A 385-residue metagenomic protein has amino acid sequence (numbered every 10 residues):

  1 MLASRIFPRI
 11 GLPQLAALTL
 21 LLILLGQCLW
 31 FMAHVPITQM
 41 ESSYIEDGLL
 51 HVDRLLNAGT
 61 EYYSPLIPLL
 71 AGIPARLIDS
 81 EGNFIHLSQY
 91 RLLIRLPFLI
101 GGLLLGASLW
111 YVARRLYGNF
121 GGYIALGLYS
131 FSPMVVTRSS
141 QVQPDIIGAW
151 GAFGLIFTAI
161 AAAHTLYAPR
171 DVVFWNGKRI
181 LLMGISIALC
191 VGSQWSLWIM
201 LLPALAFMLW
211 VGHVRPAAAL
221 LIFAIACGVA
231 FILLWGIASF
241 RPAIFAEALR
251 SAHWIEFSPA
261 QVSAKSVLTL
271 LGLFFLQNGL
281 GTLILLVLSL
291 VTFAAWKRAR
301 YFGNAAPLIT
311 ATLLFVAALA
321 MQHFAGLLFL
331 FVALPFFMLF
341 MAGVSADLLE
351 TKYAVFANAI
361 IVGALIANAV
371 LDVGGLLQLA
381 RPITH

Functional and structural regions predicted by a protein language model:
L12-S42, F131, I225-F240, A317 (+1 more regions): Transmembrane signal-anchor helices characteristic of membrane glycosylation enzymes that use polyprenol
L18, L22, L92, L96-L116 (+2 more regions): Transmembrane-helix motifs of polytopic, lipid-linked glycan transferases
I23-L24, A125-S130, F157, I187 (+1 more regions): Short helix- or helix-capping micro-motifs that position conserved polar/aromatic residues at function-defining sites
A33-D47, A58-I73, Q89-L92, V262-A264 (+1 more regions): Extracytoplasmic catalytic/substrate-binding loops of multi-pass membrane glycan-assembly enzymes
T38-Q39, Y63, M134-G148, G326-L327: Short acidic/glycine- and proline-prone juxtamembrane loop motifs at membrane-interface regions of multi-pass membrane
I85, L109-F131, W150, V173: Transmembrane-helix signature of polytopic, membrane-embedded enzymes that assemble or transfer cell-envelope glycans
R114, L155-I180, C190, A299 (+1 more regions): Membrane-interface transmembrane helices that cradle and orient dolichyl/undecaprenyl
L201, L205-A299, N304, L313-F324 (+1 more regions): Transmembrane-lumen/periplasm boundary regions of multi-pass, lipid-linked membrane glycan transferases
